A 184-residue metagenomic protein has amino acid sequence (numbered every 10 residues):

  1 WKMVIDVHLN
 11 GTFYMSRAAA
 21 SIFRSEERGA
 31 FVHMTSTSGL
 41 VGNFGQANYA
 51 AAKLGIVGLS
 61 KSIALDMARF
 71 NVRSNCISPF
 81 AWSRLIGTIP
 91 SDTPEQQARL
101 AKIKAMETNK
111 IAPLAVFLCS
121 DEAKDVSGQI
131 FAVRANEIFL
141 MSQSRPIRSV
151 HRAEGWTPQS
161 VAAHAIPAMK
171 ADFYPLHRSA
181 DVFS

Functional and structural regions predicted by a protein language model:
W1-F13, R28, V32, I56 (+1 more regions): Catalytic Tyr-X3-Lys loop
L9-T12, A52-S60, S74, I111: Conserved catalytic Lys-bearing alpha helix of Rossmann-like short-chain dehydrogenase/reductases
S16-R17, K61: A short, exposed helix-loop element centered on a Lys and neighboring polar residues
I22-S25, V41, V57, S62-V72 (+1 more regions): Active-site-adjacent segment of SDR/Rossmann-fold oxidoreductases
V32, S74-I77, G128: Hydrophobic structural elements of the Rossmann-like NAD(P)H-binding subdomain that define the short-chain
S36: Residue(s) in the substrate-gating loop at a strand-loop-helix junction that position the organic substrate next
G39-G42, A47-G55: The catalytic Tyr-X3-Lys active-site helix of short-chain dehydrogenase/reductase
Q97-S184: C-terminal helical subdomain
